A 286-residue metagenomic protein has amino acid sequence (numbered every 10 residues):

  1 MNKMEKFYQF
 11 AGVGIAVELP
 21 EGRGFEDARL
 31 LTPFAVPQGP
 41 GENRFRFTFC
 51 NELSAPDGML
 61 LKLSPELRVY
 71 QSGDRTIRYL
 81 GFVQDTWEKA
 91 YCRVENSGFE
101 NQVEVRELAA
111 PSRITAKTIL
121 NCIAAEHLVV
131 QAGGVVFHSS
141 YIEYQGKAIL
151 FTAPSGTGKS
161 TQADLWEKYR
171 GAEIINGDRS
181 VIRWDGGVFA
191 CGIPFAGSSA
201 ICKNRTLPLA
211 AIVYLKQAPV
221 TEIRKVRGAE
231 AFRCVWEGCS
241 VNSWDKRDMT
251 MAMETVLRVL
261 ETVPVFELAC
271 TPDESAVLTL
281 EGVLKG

Functional and structural regions predicted by a protein language model:
M1-S155, L165-I175, S180-G286: A noncatalytic interaction/capping subdomain that flanks phosphate/NTP-handling catalytic cores
K159: Conserved lysine of the Walker
Q162: Hydrophobic positions on the alpha1 helix immediately C-terminal to the Walker A/P-loop
